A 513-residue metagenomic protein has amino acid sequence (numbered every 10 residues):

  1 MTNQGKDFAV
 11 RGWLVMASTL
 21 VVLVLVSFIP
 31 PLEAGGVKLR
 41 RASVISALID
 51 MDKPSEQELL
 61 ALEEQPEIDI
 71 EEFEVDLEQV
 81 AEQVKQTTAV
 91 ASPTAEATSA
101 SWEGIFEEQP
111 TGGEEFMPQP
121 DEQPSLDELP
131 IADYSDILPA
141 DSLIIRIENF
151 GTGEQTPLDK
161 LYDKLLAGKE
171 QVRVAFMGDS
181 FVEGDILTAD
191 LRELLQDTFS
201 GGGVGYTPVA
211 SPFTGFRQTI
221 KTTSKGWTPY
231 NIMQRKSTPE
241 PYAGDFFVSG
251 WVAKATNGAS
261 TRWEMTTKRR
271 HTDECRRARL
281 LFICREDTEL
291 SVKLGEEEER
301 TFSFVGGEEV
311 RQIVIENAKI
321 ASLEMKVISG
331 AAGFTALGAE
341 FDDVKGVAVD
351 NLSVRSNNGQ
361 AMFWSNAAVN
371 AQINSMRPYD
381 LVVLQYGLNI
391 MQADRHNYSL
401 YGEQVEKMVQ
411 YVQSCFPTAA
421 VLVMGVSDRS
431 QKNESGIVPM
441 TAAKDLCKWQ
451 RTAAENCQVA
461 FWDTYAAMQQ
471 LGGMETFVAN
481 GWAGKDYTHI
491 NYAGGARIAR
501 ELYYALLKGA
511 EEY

Functional and structural regions predicted by a protein language model:
T2-S18: N-terminal Sec-pathway targeting helices
W13-P30, S322: Hydrophobic membrane-insertion alpha-helices, especially the h-region of bacterial N-terminal signal peptides
L32-G35, N366-A367, D428-Y513: Catalytic His-Asp segment of secreted/periplasmic serine-dependent ester chemistry enzymes
L32-P124: Juxtamembrane proline-rich low-complexity "stalk" or linker regions positioned immediately after a signal peptide
G36-A42, V383-I390, Q410-C447, D463: Active-site segments of SGNH/GDSL-like serine hydrolases that catalyze O-acetyl group transfer/hydrolysis on lipids
F150-L165, M362-S375, E403-Y411: Alpha-helical scaffolding within the catalytic cores of extracellular/periplasmic polymer-degrading hydrolases
R173, E183-L294, E299, S303-E403 (+1 more regions): Conserved SGNH/GDSL esterase-like catalytic core that processes O-acyl groups on lipids and polysaccharides
